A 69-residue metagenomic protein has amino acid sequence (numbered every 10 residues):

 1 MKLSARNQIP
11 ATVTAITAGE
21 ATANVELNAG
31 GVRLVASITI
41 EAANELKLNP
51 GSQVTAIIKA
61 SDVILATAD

Functional and structural regions predicted by a protein language model:
M1-D69: Non-catalytic connector elements of ABC transporters
